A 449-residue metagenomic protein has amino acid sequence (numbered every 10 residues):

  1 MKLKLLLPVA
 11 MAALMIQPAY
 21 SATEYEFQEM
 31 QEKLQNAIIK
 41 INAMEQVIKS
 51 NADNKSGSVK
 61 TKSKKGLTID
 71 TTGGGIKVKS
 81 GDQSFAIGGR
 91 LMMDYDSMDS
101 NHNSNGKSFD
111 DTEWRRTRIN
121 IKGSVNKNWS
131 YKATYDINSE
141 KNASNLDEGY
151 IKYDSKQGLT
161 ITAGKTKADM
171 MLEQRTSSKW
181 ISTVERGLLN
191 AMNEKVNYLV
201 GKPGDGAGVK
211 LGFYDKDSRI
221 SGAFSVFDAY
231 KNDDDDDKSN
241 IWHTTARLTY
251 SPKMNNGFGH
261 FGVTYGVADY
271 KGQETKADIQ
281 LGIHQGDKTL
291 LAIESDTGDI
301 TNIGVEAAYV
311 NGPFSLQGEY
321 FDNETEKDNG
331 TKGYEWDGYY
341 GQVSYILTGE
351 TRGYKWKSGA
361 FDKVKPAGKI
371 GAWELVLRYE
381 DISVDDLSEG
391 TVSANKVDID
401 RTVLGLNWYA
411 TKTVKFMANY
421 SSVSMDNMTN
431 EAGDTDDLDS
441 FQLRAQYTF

Functional and structural regions predicted by a protein language model:
M1-Y20: Gram-negative bacterial Sec-dependent N-terminal signal peptides
L3-L5, T166, L248, F416 (+1 more regions): Hydrophobic alpha-helical segments, especially transmembrane helices and their immediate juxtamembrane helical caps
A13-I16, K40, D111: Compositionally biased non-globular segments, especially hydrophobic aliphatic-rich helices of signal peptides
Y20-R90, R219, R352-G359: N-terminal periplasmic/intermembrane-space "pro-region" immediately following the signal or transit peptide
E24-Q28, Q35, K60-K62, N105-G106 (+3 more regions): Outer-membrane beta-barrel pore domains
T72-K271, W336, Y340-A367, E374-L387: Outer membrane beta-barrel
